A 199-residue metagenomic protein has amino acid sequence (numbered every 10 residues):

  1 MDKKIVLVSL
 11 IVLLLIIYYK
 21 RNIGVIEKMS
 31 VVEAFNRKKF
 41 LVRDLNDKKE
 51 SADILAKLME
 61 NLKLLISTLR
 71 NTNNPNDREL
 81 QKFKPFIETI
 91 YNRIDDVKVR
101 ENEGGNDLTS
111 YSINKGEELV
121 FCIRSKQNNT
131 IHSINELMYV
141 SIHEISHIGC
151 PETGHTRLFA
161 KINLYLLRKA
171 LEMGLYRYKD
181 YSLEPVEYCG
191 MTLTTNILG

Functional and structural regions predicted by a protein language model:
M1-V8: Feature marks short, highly hydrophobic, charge-poor N-terminal signal-anchor/signal peptide-like helices that anchor
V12-K20, K28-N36, R43-H132, E152-G199: Metalloprotease/metallohydrolase-associated module, dominated by Zn2+-dependent proteases
K39-R43, M138-I142: Surface-exposed beta-strand-to-loop junctions that form interaction patches on eukaryotic regulatory domains
Y139-P151: Active-site recognition of the HExxH zinc-binding catalytic motif
